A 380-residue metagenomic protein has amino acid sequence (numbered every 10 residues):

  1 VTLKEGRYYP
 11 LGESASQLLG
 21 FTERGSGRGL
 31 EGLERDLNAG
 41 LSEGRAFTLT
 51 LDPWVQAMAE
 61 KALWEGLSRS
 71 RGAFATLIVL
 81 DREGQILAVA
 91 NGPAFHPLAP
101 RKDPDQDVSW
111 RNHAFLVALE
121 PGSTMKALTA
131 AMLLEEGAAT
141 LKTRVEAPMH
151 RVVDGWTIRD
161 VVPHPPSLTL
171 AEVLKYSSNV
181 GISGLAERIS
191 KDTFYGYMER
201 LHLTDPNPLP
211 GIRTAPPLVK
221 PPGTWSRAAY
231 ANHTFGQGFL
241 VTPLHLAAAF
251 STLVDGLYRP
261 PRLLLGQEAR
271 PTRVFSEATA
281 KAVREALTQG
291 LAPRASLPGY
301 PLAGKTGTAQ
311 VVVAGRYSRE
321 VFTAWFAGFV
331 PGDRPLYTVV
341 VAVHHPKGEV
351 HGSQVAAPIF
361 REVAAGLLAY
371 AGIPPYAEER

Functional and structural regions predicted by a protein language model:
V1-L49, V341, P358-E362: Small/polar-residue-rich segments within soluble enzyme cores
Y8, A57, E65, K347-E349: Short beta-strands and strand-coil junctions in structured, solvent-facing domains, enriched
G12-S14, R71-A73, L80: Short, basic and Ser/Thr-rich N-terminal targeting/leader segments
G40-A75: Conserved, well-ordered alpha-helix/loop/beta-strand core segments that scaffold catalytic motifs
A62-S70, A94, K347, A371: Structural motif corresponding to the C-terminal cap of alpha-helices
A75-S123, L128-P346, G352, A356: Beta-lactam-recognizing serine transpeptidase/beta-lactamase-like catalytic domain environment
P271, A357-R380: Short, gly/Ser/Thr-rich active-site loops of penicillin-recognizing serine hydrolases
